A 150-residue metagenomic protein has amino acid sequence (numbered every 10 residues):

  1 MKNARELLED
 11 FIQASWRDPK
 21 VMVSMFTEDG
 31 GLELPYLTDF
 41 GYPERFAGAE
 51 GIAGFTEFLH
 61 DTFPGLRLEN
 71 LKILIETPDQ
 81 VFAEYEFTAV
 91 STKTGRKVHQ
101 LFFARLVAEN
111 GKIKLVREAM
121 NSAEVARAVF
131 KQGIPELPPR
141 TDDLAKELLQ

Functional and structural regions predicted by a protein language model:
M1-Q150: C-terminal and inter-domain tail/linker signature
